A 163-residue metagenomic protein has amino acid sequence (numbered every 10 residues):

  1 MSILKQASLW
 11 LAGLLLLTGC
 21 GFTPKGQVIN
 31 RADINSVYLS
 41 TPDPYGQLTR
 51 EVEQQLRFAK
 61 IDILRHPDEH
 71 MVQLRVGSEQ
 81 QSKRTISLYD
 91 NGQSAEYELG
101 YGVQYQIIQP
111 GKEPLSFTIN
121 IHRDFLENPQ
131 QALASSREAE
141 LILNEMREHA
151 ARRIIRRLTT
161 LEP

Functional and structural regions predicted by a protein language model:
M1-L9: Bacterial N-terminal signal peptides that target proteins for export
L17-G19: C-terminal motif of bacterial Sec signal peptides marking the signal peptidase cleavage site
G21-T23: Bacterial signal peptide processing site
Q27-A32: Short, low-complexity, disordered segments immediately C-terminal to signal peptides in bacterial exported proteins
D33-Q80: N-terminal segment of the mature soluble domain
L56, K60, I107-G111, P129 (+1 more regions): Sec/Tat-exported extracytoplasmic proteins
R75-T118, D124-E140: Surface-exposed short loop/turn segments
L133-P163: C-terminal/domain-edge helix-coil "capping" segments
